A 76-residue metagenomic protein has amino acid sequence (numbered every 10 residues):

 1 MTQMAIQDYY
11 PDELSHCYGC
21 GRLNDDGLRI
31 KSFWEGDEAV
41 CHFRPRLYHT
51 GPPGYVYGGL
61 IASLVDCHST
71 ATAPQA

Functional and structural regions predicted by a protein language model:
M1-A76: Terminal targeting signals and extreme-terminal segments of soluble enzymes
